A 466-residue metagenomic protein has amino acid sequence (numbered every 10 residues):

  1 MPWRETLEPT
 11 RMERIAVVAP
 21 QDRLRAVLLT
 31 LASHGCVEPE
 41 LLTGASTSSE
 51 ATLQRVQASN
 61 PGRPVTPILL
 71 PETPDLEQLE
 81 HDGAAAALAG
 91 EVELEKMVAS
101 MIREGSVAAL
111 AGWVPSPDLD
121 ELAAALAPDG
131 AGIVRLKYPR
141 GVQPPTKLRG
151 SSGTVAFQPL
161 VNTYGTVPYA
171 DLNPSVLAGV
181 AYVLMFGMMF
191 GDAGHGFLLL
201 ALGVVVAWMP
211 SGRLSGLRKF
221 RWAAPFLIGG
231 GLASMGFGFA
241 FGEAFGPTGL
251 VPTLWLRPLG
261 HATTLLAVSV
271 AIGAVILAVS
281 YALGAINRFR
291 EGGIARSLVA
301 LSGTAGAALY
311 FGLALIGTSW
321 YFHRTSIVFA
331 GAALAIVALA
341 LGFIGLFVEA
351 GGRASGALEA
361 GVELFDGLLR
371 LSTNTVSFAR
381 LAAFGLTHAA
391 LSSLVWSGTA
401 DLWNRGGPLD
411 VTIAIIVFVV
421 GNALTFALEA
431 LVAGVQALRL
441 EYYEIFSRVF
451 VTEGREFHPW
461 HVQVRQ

Functional and structural regions predicted by a protein language model:
M1-A178, R213, L217-L227: Long, charged N-terminal accessory/stalk domains
V18-D22, G191, V432, Q436: Ordered, soluble secondary-structure elements with a strong preference for glycine-centered loop motifs and nearby
R140-A181, P247-L266, T304-G312, D401: Interfacial loop/helix-cap signal at membrane boundaries in integral membrane proteins
N162, T166-A170, V183-G187, V206-G212 (+1 more regions): Conserved helix-loop functional segments at active or binding sites
T163-T166, A170, P174, F190 (+1 more regions): Membrane-interface junctions
V176-Y182, H195-G203, A271-A278: Hydrophobic alpha-helical transmembrane segments
G187-L202, R218-R221: Hydrophobic alpha-helical membrane segments of integral membrane proteins
A201, W208-Q466: Generic detector of multi-pass transmembrane helix bundles and their immediately adjacent loops in polytopic membrane
